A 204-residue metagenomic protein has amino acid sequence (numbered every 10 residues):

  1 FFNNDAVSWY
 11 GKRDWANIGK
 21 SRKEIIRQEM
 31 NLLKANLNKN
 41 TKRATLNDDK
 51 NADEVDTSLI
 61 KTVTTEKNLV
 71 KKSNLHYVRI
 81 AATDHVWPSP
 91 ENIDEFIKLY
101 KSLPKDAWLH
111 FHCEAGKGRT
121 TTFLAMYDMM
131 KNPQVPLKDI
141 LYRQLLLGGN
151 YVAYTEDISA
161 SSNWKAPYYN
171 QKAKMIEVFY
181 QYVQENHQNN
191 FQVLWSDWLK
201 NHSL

Functional and structural regions predicted by a protein language model:
F1-H110, T122-L204: Cys-dependent protein tyrosine phosphatase-like superfamily
G116: Conserved G/P- and acidic residue-centered "switch" motifs that form tight phosphate/ATP-binding loops in soluble
R119: Catalytic Zn2+-binding segment of zinc metalloproteases
